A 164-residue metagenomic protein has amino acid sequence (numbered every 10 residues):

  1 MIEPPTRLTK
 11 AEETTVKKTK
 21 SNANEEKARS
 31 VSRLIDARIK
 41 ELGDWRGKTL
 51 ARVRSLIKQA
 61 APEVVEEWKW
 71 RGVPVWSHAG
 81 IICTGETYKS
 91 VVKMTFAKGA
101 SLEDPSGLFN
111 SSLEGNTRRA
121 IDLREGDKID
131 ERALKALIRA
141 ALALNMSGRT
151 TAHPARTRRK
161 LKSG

Functional and structural regions predicted by a protein language model:
M1-G164: Charge-dense, helix-prone N-terminal extensions
